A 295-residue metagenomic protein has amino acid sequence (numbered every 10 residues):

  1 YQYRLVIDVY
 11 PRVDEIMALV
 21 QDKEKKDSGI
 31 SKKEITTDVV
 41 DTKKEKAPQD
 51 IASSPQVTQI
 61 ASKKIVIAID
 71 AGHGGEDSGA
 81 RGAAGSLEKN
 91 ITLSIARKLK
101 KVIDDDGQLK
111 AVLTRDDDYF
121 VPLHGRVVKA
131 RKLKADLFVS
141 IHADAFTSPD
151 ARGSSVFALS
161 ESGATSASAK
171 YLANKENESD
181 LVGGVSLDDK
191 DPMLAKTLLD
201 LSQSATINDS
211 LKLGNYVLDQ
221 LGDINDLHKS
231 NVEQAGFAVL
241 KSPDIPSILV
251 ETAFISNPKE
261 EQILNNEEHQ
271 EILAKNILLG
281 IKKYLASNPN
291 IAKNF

Functional and structural regions predicted by a protein language model:
Y1-I67, N290: Short linear recognition/processing motifs and adjacent strand/loop elements at protein termini and domain edges
Q2-V6, G153, L249: Broad gene-expression machinery/nucleic-acid interaction feature
R4, V66, D136, I245-S247: Structural motif
I7, T147, L198-F295: Active-site-adjacent mobile loop/cap segments within catalytic or ligand-binding domains
D8-P11, A71-H73, I141-A143, A158-S160 (+2 more regions): Flexible glycine-/small-residue-rich
I16, E76-A80, P258: Short, solvent-exposed loop/turn elements at domain surfaces
A18-L19, S168, E261-Q262: Short conserved micro-motifs at the rims of enzyme active sites and ligand-binding pockets
T37-P192, Q203-D219, E233, E271 (+2 more regions): Catalytic-core regions of hydrolytic enzymes
